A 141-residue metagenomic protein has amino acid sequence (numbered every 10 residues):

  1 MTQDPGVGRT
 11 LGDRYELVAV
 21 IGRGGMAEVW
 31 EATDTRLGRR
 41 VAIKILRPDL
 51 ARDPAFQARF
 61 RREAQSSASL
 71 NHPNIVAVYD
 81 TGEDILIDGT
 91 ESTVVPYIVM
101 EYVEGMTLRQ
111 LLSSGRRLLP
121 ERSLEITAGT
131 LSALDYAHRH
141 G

Functional and structural regions predicted by a protein language model:
L17-G24, V29: Protein kinase glycine-rich loop
G22, R62, L70-N74, E104: Flexible N-lobe loop architecture of eukaryotic-like protein kinase catalytic domains
T33-R40: Conserved N-lobe loop of protein kinases adjacent to the ATP-binding glycine-rich P-loop
R47-S69: AlphaC helix of the eukaryotic protein kinase fold
T81-G82: Activation-segment/catalytic-loop signature of the eukaryotic protein kinase fold
G89-T107, L111: Conserved short submotifs of the Hanks-type protein kinase catalytic core that shape the nucleotide-binding pocket
I126-T127: Activation segment signature within eukaryotic-like protein kinase domains
T130-G141: Protein kinase catalytic-loop region centered on the HRD/HxD motif
